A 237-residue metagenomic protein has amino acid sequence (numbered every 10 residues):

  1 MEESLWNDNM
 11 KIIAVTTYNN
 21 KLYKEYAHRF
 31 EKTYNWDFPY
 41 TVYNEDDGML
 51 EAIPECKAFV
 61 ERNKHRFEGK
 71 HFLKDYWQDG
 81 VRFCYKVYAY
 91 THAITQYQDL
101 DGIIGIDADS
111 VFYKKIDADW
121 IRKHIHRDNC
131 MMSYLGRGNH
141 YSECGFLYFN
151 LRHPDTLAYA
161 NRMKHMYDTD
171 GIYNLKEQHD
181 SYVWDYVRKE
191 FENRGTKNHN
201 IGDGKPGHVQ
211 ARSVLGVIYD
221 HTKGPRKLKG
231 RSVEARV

Functional and structural regions predicted by a protein language model:
E2-K74, V81, Y85, T95-L100 (+2 more regions): N-terminal anchoring/stem segment of glycosyltransferases
H28, C84-Y88, Q178-Y186: A structural signal for well-ordered alpha-helical segments within the folded catalytic domains of diverse enzymes
T33-V42, R127, E190-N198: Structural alpha-beta junctions
Y40-G48, E55-R62, S133-G136, Y173-Q178 (+1 more regions): A generic structural motif
C84-M132: GT-A fold catalytic core of metal-dependent nucleotide-sugar glycosyltransferases, centered on the diacidic
K86, I106-A108, S142-G145, D180: Residues that flank catalytic or metal-binding motifs in active/ligand-binding sites
Y113-Q178: Conserved catalytic core of nucleotide-sugar-dependent glycosyltransferases
H153-V237: Catalytic core and acceptor-binding pocket of nucleotide-sugar-dependent glycosyltransferases
